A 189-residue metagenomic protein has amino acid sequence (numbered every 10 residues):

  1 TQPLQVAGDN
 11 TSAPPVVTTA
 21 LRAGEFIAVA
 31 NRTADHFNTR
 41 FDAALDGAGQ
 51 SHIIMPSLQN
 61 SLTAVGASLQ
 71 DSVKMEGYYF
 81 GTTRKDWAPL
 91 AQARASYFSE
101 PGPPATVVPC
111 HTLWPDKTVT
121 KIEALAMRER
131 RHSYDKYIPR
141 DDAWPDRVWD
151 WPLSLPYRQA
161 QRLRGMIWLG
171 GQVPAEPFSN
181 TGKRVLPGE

Functional and structural regions predicted by a protein language model:
T1-P56, N60-V73, Y79-E189: N-terminal presequence-like segments and the immediate start of the first folded domain
